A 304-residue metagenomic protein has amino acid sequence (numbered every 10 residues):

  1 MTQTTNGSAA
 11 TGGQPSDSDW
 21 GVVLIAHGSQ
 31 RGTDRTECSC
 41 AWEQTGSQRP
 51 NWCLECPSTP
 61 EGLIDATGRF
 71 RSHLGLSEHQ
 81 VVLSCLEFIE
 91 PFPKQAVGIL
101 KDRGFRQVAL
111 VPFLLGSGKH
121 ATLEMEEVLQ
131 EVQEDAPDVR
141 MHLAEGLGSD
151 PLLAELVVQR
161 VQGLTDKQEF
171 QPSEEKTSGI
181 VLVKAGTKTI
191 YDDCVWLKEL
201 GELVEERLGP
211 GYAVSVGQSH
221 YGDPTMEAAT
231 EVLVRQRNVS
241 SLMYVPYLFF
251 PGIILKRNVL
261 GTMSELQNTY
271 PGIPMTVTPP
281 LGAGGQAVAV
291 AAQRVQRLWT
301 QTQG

Functional and structural regions predicted by a protein language model:
T2-G304: Active-site-proximal alpha-helix that buttresses catalytic centers in soluble enzyme cores
